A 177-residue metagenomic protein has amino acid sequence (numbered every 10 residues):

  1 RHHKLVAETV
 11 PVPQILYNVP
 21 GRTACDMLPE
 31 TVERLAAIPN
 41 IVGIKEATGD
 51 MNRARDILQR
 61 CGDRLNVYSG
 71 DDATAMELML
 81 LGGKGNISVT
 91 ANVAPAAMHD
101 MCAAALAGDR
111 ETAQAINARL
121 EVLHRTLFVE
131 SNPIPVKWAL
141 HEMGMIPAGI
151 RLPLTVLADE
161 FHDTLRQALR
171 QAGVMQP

Functional and structural regions predicted by a protein language model:
R1-H2, P135: Short, solvent-exposed amphipathic alpha-helices that sit in or adjacent to ligand/effector-binding or catalytic
L5-V12, P20-F128: Catalytic alpha/beta core domains of metabolic enzymes, predominantly
Y17: Active-site phosphate-binding strand-loop segment of PLP-dependent enzymes
M76, W138, Q167: Surface-exposed charge patches
M79-G83, E121-L152: Conserved short secondary-structure transition element at the edge of the structured enzyme core that lines
I146-P177: Flexible C-terminal active-site loop/helix
